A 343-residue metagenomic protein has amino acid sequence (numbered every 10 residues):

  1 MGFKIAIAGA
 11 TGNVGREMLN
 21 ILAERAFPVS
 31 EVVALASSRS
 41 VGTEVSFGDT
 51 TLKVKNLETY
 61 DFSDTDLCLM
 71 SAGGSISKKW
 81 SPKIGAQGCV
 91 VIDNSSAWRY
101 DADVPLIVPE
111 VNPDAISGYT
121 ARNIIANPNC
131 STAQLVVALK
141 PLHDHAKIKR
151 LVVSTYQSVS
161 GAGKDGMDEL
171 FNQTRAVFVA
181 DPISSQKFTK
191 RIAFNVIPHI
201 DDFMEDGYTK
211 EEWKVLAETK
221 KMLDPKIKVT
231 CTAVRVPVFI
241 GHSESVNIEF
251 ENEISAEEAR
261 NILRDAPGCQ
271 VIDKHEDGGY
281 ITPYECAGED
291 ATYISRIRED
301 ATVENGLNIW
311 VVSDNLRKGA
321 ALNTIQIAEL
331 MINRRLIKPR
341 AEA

Functional and structural regions predicted by a protein language model:
M1-I192, K228, N261, T292-Y293 (+4 more regions): N-terminal Rossmann-like NAD(P) cofactor-binding subdomain of oxidoreductases, focused on the glycine-rich
L19, L216-K220, R260, R264: Generic solvent-exposed, charged/amphipathic alpha-helical segments that serve as macromolecular interface scaffolds
N123-Q134, G207-L216, K221, L316-N323: A glycine-rich, Thr/Ser-enriched phosphate-binding loop motif common to dinucleotide/cofactor-binding enzymes
G161-K164, M204-G207, V238-H242, A256-E257: Short acidic/glycine-rich loop or secondary-structure boundary segments that cap or lie
A193-F239: Oxyanion-binding "anion nests"
I227-A343: C-terminal active-site/capping subdomain that shapes the small-molecule cofactor and substrate pocket of enzyme
